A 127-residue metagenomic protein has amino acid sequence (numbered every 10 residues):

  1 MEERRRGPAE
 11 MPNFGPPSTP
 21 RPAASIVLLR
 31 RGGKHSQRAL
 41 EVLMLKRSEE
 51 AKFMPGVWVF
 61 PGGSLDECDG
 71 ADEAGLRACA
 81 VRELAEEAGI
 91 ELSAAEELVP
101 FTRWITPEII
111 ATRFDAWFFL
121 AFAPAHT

Functional and structural regions predicted by a protein language model:
M1-T127: N-terminal leader/linker segments that precede catalytic domains of diphosphate-processing enzymes
